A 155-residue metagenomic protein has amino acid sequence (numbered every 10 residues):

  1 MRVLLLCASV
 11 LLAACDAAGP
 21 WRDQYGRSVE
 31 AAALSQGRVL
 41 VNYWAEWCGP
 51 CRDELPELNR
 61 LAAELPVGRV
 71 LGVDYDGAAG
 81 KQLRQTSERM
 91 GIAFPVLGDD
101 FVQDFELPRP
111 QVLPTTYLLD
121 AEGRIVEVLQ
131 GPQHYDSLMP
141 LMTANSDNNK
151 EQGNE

Functional and structural regions predicted by a protein language model:
M1-C7: Sec-dependent signal peptide recognition, specifically the positively charged N-region followed immediately by
L11-A14: C-terminal motif of bacterial Sec signal peptides marking the signal peptidase cleavage site
G19-V39, F105: A short beta-strand-turn-helix
A31-R52, L58: Short active-site neighborhood of thiol/selenol oxidoreductases, capturing the structured segment around
R38-V39, G68, P114: Alpha/beta-hydrolase fold active-site loops
R52-M90, F101-D104: Structural microenvironment flanking redox-active thiols in thiol-disulfide oxidoreductases
S87-A121: Short, internal strand/loop/helix patches that form the active-site neighborhood or redox-interaction surface
T115-E155: Thiol-/selenol-based redox modules, centered on thioredoxin-like and closely related oxidoreductase domains
